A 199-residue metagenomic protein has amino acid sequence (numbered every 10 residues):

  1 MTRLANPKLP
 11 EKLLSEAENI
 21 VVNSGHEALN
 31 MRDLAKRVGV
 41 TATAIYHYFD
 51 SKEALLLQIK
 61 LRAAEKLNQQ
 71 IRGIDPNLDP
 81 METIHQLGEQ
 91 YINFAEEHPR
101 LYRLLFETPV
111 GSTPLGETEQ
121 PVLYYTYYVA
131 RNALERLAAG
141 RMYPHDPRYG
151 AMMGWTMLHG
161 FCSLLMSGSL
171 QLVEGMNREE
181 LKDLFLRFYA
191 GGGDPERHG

Functional and structural regions predicted by a protein language model:
M1-K8, E196-G199: N-terminal intrinsically disordered/low-complexity leader segments
K12, E16, I20-A54, Q58: Helix-turn-helix
V21, L56-A63, I71, L105: Alpha-helical DNA-contacting segments of helix-turn-helix folds
Q58, R72-R100, Y125, G150-G154: Hydrophobic alpha-helical connector segments
L61-Q86, Q120, A130-A138: Amphipathic alpha-helical linker/stalk segments
N93, E97-N132, M142, L172-G175: Short secondary-structure transition hinges
E97, L104, R136, W155-V173 (+1 more regions): Amphipathic C-terminal alpha-helical segment
P114-A139, R148-M153, C162, E179-G191: Amphipathic alpha-helical packing segments from all-alpha helical-bundle domains
